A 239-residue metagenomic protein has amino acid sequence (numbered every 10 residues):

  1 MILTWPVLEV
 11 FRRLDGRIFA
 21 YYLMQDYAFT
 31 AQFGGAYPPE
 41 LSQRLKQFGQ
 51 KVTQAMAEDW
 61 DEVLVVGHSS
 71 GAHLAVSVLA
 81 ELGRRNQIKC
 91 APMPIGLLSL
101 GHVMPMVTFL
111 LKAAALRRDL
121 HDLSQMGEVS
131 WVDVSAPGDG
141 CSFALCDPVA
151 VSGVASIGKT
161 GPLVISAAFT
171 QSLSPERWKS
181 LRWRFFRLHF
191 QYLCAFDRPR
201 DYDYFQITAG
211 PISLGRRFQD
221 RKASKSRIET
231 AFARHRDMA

Functional and structural regions predicted by a protein language model:
M1-W60, L193-A239: Active-site catalytic motif of lipid deacylating hydrolases and related acyltransferases
G34, P39, Q43-C141: Serine-dependent carboxylesterase/thioesterase catalytic core of lipase-like alpha/beta-hydrolase/SGNH enzymes
G96, H102-A239: Lipolytic serine-hydrolase domain surface
